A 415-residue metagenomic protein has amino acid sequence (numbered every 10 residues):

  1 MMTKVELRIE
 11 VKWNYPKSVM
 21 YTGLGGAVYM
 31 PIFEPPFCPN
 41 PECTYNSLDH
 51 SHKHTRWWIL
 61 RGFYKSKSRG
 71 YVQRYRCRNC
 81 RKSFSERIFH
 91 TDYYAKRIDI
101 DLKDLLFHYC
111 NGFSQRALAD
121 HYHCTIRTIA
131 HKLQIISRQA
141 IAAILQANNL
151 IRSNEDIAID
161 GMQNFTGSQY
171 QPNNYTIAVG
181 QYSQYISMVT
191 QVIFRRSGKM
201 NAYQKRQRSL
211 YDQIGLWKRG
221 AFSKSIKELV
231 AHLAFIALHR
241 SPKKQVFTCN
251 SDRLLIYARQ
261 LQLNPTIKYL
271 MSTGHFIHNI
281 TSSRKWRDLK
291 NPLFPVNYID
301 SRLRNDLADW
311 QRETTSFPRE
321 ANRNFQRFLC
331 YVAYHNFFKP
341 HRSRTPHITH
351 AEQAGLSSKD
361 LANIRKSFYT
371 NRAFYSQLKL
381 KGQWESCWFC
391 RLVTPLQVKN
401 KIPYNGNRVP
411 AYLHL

Functional and structural regions predicted by a protein language model:
M1-H90: Short, conserved DNA-binding cores of transcription-related domains
I32, Q326-L415: C-terminal domain-tail junction helix/linker
R69-F165: Short, positively charged, Gly/Tyr-enriched micro-motifs that form contact patches at catalytic or ligand/partner
A130-H131, I135, Q139-H239: RNase H-like nuclease fold core
K244-Y257: Acidic/histidine-rich, metal-coordinating catalytic segments
L270-F294, R312: RNase H-like polynucleotidyl transferase catalytic core
K290-S343: Charged alpha-helix within mobile-element recombinases
